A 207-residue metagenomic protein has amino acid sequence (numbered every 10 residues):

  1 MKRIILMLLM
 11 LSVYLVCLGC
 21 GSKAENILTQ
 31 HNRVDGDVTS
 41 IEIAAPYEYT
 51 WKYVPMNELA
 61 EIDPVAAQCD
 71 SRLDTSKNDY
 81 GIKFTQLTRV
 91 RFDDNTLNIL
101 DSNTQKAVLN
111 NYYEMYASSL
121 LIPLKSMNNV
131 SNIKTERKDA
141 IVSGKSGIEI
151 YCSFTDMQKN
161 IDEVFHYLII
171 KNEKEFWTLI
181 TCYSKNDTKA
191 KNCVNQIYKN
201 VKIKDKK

Functional and structural regions predicted by a protein language model:
M1-L18: Sec-dependent bacterial lipoprotein signal peptides
I4, P46-E48, L87-F92, T155-M157 (+2 more regions): Generic structural motif
Y14-K77, T181-K207: N-terminal targeting sequences that direct proteins away from the cytosol to non-cytosolic compartments
C20-D37, K106-M127, L179-I180: Short N-terminal secondary-structure initiator segments
Q30, T39, E136, V164-H166: Residue-level marker for the onset of beta-strands and adjacent loop->beta junctions in well-ordered domains
T39-I43, N78-Y80, K159-I161, K174-F176: Short acidic/polar mixed-charge low-complexity motifs
A60-V164: Conserved polar/disulfide-associated segments of primarily extracytoplasmic proteins
A140-K207: Short, well-structured beta-strand
